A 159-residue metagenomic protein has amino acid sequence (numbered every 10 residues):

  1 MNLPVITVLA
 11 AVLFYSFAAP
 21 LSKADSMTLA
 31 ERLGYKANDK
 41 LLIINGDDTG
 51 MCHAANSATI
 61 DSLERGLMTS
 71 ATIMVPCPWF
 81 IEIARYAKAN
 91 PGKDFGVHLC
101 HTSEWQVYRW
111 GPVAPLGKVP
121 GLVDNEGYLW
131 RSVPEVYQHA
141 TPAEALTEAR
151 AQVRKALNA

Functional and structural regions predicted by a protein language model:
V5-T7, Y15-I43: N-terminal pre-catalytic segment of deacetylase/amide-hydrolase enzymes
R32-G34, T59-R65, E82-D94, G111-D124 (+1 more regions): Acidic (Asp/Glu)-rich catalytic clusters
L41-C52, P134-L146: Active-site mouth loops of central-metabolism enzymes
L41-I43, M68-T72, G92-H98: Structural preference for beta-strand elements that scaffold enzyme active sites
T49, P76, H98-E104: Active-site beta-loop-alpha junctions enriched in small/polar residues
H53-P78: A short alpha/beta connector and helix-capping loop motif
L99, L116-P134: A basic- and aromatic-enriched beta-loop-alpha substructure that forms the phosphate/nucleotide- and DNA/RNA-contacting
E144-A159: CE4/NodB-like, metal-dependent polysaccharide N-deacetylase domain that modifies extracellular/periplasmic N-acetylated
